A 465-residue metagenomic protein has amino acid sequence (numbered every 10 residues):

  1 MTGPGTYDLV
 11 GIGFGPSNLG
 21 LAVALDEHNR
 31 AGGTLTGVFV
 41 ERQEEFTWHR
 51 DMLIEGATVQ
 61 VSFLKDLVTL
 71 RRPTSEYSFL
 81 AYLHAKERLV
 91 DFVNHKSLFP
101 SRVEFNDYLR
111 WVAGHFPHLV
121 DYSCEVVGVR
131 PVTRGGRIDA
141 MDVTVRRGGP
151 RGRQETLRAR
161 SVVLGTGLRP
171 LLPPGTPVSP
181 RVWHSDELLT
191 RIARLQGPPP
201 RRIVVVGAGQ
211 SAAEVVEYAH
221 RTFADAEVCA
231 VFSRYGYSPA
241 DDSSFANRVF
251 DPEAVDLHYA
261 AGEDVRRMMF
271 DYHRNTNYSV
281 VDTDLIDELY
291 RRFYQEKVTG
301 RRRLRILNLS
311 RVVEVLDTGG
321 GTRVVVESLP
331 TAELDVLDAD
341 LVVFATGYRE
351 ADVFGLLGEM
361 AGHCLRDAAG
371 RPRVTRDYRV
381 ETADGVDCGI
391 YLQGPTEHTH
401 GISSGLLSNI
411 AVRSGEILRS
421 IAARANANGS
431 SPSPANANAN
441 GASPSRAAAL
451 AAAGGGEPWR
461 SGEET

Functional and structural regions predicted by a protein language model:
M1-E44, R50, F92-Q210, E214-G429 (+1 more regions): Flavin (primarily FAD) cofactor-binding/catalytic cores of flavoenzymes
W48-G56: N-terminal beta-loop-helix "entrance" segment that forms/cooperates in small-molecule cofactor or anionic ligand
T58-D91, L257-V265: Flavin (FAD/FMN) cofactor-binding and adjacent substrate-gating region of FAD-dependent oxidoreductase domains
N428-S443: Long, intrinsically disordered low-complexity tandem-repeat segments
